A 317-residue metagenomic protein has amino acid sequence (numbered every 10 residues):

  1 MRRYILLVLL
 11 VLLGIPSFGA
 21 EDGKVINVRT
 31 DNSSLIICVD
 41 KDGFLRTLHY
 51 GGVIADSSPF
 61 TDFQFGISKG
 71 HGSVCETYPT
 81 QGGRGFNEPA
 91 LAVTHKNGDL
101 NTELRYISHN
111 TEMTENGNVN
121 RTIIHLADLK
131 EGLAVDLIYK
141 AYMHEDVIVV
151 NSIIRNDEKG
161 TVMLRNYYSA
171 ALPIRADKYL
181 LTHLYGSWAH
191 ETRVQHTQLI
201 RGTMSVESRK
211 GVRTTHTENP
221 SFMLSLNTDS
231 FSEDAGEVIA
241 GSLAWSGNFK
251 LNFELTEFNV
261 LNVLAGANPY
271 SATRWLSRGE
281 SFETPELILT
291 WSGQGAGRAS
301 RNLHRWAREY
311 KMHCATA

Functional and structural regions predicted by a protein language model:
Y4-L13: Sec-dependent N-terminal signal peptides
I15-G19: Sec/Tat signal peptide C-region and signal peptidase I cleavage site
A20-I26, E257-S277: Short acidic, Pro/Gly- and aromatic-enriched capping/linker segments at domain boundaries
D22-I36, L45-E254, Y270: Polysaccharide-binding surfaces and accessory modules of carbohydrate-active proteins
I124-D128, L137-K140, E280-G293: Short, hydrophobic/aromatic-enriched beta-strand segments in well-ordered soluble domains
T290-N302: Short, Lys/Arg- and Gly-enriched loop/turn segments at beta-strand edges
A299-A317: An acidic-aromatic substrate-binding cleft motif
